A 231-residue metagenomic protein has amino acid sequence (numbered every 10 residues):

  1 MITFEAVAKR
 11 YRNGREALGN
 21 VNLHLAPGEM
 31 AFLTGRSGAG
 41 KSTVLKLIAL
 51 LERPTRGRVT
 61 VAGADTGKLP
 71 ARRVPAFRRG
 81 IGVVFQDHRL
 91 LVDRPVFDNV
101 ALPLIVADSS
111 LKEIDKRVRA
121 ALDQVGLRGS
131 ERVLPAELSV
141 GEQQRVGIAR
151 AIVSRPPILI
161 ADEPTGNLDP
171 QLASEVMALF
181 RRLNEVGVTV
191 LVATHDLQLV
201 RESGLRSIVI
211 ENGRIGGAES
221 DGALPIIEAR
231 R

Functional and structural regions predicted by a protein language model:
R12, T66-G82, L111, L183-E185 (+1 more regions): ABC ATPase NBD coupling module
A49: Helix-to-loop junction immediately C-terminal to a conserved catalytic motif
G57-D65: Conserved ABC transporter NBD signature motif
R94-L102: Short coil-to-helix segment of the ABC ATPase nucleotide-binding domain corresponding to the Q-loop/switch region
V133, S154, V186: Conserved signature/switch motifs of ABC ATPase nucleotide-binding domains
L134-L138, E142-Q144: Conserved ABC ATPase signature
L159-D162: Catalytic Walker B motif of ABC-type/P-loop ATPase nucleotide-binding domains
